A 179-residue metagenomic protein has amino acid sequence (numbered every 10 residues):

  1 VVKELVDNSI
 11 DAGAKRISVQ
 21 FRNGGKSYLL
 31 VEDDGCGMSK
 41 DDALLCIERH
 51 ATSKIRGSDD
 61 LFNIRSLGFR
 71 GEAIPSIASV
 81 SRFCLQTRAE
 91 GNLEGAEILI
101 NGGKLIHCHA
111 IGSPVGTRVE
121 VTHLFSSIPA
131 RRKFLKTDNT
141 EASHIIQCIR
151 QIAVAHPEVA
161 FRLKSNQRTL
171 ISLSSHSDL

Functional and structural regions predicted by a protein language model:
V1-L179: N-terminal phosphate-binding caps/lids of nucleotide- and nucleic-acid-binding domains
